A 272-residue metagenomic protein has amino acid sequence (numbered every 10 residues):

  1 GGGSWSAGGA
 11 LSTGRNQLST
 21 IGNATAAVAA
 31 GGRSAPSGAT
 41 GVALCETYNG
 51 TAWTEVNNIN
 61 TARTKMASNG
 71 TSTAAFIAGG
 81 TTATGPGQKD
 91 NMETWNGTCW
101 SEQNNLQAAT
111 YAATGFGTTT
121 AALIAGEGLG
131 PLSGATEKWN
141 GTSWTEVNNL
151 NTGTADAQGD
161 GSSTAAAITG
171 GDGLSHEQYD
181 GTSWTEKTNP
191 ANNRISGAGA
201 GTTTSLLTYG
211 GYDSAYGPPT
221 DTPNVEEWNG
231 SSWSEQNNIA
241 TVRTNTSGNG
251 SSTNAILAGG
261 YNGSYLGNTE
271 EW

Functional and structural regions predicted by a protein language model:
G1-W272: Polar, enzyme-active/binding microenvironments
